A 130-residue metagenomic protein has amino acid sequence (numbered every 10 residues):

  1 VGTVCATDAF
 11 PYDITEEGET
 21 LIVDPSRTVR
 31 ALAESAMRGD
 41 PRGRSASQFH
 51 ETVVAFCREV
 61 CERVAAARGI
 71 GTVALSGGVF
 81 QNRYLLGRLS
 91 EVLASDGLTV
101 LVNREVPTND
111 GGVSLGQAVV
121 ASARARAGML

Functional and structural regions predicted by a protein language model:
V1-I70, Y84-E91: A contiguous, well-structured pocket-lining segment that forms one wall/lid of small-molecule binding clefts in soluble
A46, H50, G78, R104: Glycine- and other small-residue-rich loops at beta-strand/loop junctions that grip anionic moieties
R68-V79: Short glycine-rich phosphate-binding loop at a beta-alpha junction
T72-V73, L89-V113: Conserved phosphate-binding/catalytic loops in two-lobed NTP-binding clefts
R83-Y84, D110: Residues that form or flank phosphate/diphosphate-binding pockets in enzymes that use nucleotide phosphates
A118-L130: Acidic, glycine/GT-rich loop-and beta-edge segments that sit at the periphery of enzyme/chaperone cores
